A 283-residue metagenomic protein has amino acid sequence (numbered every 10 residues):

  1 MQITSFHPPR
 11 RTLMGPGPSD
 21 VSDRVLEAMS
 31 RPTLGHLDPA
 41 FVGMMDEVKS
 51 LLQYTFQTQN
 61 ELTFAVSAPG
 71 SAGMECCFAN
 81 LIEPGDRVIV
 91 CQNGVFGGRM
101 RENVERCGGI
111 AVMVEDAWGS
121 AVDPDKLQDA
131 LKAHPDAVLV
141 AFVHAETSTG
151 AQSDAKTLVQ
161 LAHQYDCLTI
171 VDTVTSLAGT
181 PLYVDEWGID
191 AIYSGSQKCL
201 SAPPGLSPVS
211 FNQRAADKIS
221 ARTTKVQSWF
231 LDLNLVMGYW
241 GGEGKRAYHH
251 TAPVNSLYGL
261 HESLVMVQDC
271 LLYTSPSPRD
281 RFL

Functional and structural regions predicted by a protein language model:
M1-D38: N-terminal "arm"/small-domain region of PLP-dependent enzymes with the aminotransferase-like
D20-V21, Q197-L272: Active-site C-terminal subdomain of aminotransferase-like
A28-C76, V95, R99-E105: Conserved N-terminal alpha-helix of the aminotransferase class I/II PLP-enzyme fold
I82-G98: Conserved PLP-anchoring active-site segment centered on the Schiff-base-forming lysine
V122-A178, A191, C199: Active-site phosphate-binding strand-loop segment of PLP-dependent enzymes
V184-Q197: Conserved active-site segment immediately N-terminal to the catalytic lysine that forms the internal aldimine
Y273-L283: Single conserved hydrophobic/aromatic residue that forms the stacking wall/gate of nucleotide- or nucleobase-binding
